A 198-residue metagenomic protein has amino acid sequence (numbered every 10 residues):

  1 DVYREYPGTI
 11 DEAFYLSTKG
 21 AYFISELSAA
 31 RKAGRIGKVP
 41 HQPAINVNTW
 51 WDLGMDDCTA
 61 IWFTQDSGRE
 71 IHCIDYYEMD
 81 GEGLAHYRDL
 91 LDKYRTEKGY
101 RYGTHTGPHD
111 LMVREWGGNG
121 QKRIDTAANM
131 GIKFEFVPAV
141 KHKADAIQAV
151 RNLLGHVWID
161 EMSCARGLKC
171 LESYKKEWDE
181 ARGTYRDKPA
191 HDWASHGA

Functional and structural regions predicted by a protein language model:
D1-W51: ATPase catalytic-site recognition across NTP-hydrolyzing enzymes
Y6, D57, G99-R101: Short loop/turn segments at connectors of secondary-structure elements within structured domains
I10, L53-M55, H109: Short, flexible loop/turn elements at secondary-structure junctions
T18, K188-A198: Charge-patterned, long linear interaction tracts outside catalytic cores
F23-I24, Q42, D57, H142 (+2 more regions): Poly-acidic low-complexity segments
Q42-D66: Gly/Thr-rich phosphate-binding beta-strand-loop-beta motif of the actin/hexokinase/Hsp70
W50, L168, A194-G197: Alpha-helical architecture
W62-Q65, R69-P189: Mg2+-dependent endonuclease catalytic cores in nucleic-acid-processing enzymes, primarily RNase H-like
